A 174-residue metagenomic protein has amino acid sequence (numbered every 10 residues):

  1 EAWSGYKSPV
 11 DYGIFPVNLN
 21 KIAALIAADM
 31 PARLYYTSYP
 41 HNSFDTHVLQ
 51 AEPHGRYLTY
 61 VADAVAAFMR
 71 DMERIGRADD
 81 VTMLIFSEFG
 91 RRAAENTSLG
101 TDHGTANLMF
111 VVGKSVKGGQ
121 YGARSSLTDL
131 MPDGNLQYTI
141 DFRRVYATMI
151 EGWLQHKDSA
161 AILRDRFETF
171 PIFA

Functional and structural regions predicted by a protein language model:
E1-A174: Ligand-binding pockets and gating/stacking loops
